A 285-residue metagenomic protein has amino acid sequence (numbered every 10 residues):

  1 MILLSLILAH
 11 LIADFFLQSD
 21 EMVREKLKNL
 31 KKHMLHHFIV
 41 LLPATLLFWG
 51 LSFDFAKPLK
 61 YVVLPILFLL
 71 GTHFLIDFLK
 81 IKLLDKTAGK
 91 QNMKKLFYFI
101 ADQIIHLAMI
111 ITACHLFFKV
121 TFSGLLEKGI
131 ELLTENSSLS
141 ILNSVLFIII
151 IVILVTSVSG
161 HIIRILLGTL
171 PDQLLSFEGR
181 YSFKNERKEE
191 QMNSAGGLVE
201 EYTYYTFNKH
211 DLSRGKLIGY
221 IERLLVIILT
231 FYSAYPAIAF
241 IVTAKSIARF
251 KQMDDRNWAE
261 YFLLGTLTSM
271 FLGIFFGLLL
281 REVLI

Functional and structural regions predicted by a protein language model:
M1-D85, A101-P171, L175-L198, Y202-Y205 (+2 more regions): Hydrophobic alpha-helical transmembrane segments
K86-F97: A short alpha->loop->secondary-structure connector
F207, D211-G215: Multipass alpha-helical transmembrane domains of eukaryotic endomembrane proteins
A237-I238: Extended, hydrophilic extramembrane loops/domains of integral membrane proteins
